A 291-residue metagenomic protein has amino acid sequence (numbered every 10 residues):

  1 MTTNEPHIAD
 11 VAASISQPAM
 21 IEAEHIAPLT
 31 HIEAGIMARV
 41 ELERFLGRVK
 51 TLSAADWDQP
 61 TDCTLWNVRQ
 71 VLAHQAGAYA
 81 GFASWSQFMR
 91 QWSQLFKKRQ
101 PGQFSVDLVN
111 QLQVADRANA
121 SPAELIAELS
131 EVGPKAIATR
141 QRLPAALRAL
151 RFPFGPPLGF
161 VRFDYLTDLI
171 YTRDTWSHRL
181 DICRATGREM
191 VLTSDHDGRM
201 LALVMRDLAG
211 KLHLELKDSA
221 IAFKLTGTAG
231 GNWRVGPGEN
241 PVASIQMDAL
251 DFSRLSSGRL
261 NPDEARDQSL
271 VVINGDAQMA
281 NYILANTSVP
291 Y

Functional and structural regions predicted by a protein language model:
T2-E33, G81-K135, T139-Q141: Short, helix-capping/interhelical loops that line the mouth of catalytic, cofactor-, or ligand-binding pockets
E5-D10, D58-Q103, P153-L212: Short, contiguous alpha-helical
E22-A73, F82: An N-terminal domain-cap segment
L42-L46, K50, Y79-A83, S130-P144 (+1 more regions): Structural signal for well-ordered, non-membrane alpha-helices
A118-T172: Internal, conserved structured core segments that host functional sites
L143-L150, E189-L192, E215: Short, structured loop/turn "capping" segments at alpha-beta junctions
L212-L255: Glycine/small-residue-rich hydrophobic helix-like segments
G238-Y291: C-terminal interaction segments
